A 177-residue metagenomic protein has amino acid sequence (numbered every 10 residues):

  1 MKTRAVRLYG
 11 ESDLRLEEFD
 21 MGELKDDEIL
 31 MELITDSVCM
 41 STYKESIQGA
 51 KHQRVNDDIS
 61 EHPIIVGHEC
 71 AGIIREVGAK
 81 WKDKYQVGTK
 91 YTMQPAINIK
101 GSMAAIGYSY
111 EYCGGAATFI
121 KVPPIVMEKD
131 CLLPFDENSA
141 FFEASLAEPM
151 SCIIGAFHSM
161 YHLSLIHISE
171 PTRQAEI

Functional and structural regions predicted by a protein language model:
K2-R4: Extreme N-terminal starter segment of soluble prokaryotic enzymes
R7-D13: Extracellular beta-rich ligand/substrate-recognition surface
G22-D36, K51-K100, G114, D136: Glycine-rich beta-strand-centered segment in the early N-terminal region that forms part of a ligand/cofactor-binding
C39: Short cysteine clusters
K44-H52: Short Gly/aromatic-enriched secondary-structure transition segments
I97-L165: NAD(P)H dinucleotide-binding glycine-rich loop of Rossmann-like/cofactor-binding domains, especially the beta1-alpha1
I166-I177: Single conserved hydrophobic/aromatic residue that forms the stacking wall/gate of nucleotide- or nucleobase-binding
